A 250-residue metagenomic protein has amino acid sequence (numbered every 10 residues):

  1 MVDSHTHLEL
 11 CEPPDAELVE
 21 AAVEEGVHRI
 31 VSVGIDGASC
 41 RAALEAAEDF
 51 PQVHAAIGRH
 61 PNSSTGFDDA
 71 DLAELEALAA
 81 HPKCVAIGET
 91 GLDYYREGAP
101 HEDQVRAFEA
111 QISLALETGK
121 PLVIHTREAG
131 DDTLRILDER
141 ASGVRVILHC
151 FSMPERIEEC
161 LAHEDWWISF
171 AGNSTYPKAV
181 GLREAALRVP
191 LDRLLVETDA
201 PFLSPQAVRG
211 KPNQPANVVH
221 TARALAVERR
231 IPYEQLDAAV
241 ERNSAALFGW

Functional and structural regions predicted by a protein language model:
M1-W250: Mid-domain alpha/beta scaffold segments of enzyme catalytic cores
